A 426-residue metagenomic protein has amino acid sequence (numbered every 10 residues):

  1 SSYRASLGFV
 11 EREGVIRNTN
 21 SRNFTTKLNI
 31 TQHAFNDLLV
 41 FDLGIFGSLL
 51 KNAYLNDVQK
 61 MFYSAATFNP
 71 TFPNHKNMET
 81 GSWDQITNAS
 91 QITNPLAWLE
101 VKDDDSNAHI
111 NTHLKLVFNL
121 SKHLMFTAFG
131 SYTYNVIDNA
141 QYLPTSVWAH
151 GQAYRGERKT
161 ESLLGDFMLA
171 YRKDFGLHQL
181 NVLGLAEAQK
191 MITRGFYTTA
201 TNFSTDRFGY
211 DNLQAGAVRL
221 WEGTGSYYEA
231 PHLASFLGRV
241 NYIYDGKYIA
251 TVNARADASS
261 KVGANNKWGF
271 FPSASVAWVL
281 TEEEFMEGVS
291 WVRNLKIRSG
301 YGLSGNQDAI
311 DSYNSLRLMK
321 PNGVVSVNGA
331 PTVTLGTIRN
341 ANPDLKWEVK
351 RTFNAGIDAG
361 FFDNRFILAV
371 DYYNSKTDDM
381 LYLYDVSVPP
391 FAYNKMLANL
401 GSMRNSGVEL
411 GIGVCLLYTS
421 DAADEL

Functional and structural regions predicted by a protein language model:
S1, V15-R17, S21, T25-H109 (+6 more regions): Surface-exposed loop/interface segments of Gram-negative outer-membrane beta-barrel transport/assembly proteins
L7-E11, A250-S259, Y301: Transmembrane beta-strand segments that form the barrel wall of outer-membrane beta-barrel proteins
T26-T31, F270-W278: Feature captures outer-membrane beta-barrel proteins of Gram-negative bacteria and organelles
T112-F118, A359-F361: Alpha-helical support elements that line or immediately flank enzyme active sites and cofactor-binding pockets
A264-W268: Short glycine/threonine-rich loop-to-helix capping motif typified by GTGT followed within a few residues by an Asp-Pro
N354-G356: Glycine-centered tight-turn and secondary-structure capping sites
D421-L426: A short, hydrophobic C-terminal helix/tail in secreted or cell-surface proteins
